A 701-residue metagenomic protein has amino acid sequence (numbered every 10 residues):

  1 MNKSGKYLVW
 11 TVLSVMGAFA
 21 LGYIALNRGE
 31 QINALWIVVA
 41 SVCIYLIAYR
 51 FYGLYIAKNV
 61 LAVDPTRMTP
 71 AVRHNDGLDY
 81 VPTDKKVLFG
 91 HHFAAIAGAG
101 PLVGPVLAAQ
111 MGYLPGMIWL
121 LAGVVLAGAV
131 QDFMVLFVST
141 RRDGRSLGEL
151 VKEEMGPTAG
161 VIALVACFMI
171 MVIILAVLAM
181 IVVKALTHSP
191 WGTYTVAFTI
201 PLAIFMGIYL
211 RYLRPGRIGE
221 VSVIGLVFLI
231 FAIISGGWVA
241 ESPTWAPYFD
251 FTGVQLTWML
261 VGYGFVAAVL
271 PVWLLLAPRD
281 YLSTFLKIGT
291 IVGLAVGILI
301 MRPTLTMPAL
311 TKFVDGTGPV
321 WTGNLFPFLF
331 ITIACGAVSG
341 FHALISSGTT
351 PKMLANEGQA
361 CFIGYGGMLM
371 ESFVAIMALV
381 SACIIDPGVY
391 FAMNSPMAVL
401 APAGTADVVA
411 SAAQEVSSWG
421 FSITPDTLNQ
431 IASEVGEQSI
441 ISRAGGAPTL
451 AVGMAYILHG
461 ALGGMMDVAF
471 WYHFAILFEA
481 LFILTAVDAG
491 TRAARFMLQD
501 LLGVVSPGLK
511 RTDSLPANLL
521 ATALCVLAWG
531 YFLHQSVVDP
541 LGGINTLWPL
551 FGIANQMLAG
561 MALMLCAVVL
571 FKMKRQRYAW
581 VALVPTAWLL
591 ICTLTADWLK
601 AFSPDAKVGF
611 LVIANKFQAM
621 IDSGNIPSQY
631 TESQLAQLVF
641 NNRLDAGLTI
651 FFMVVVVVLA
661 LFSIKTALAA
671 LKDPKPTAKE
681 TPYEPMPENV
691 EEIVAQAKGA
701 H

Functional and structural regions predicted by a protein language model:
M1-S14, I47-L102, T284, N324 (+1 more regions): Membrane-interface "cap" regions at the ends of multi-pass membrane proteins
A18-Q31, L102, L114, V172-H188 (+10 more regions): Transmembrane helix-loop junctions in multi-pass membrane proteins
G22-R28, N33, D79-R142, E153-P157 (+7 more regions): Membrane-interface helix-loop-helix modules in multi-pass membrane proteins
Q31-R50, A108-V138, G148, W191-A203 (+4 more regions): Extracellular loop-to-transmembrane helix junctions
C43-G53, C167, V172-I174, V227-A232 (+8 more regions): Selective recognition of specific alpha-helical transmembrane segments in multi-pass small-molecule
L54-V81, L107, L121, V130-A159 (+5 more regions): Flexible loop linkers connecting adjacent transmembrane helices in multi-pass alpha-helical membrane transporters
E154-V172, G366-F373, A444-G446, M465-A475 (+4 more regions): Loop-to-transmembrane helix boundary motifs in multi-pass membrane proteins
I298-V314, L369-G453, A489, H534-D539: Extracellular/periplasmic helix-exit of transmembrane alpha-helices
